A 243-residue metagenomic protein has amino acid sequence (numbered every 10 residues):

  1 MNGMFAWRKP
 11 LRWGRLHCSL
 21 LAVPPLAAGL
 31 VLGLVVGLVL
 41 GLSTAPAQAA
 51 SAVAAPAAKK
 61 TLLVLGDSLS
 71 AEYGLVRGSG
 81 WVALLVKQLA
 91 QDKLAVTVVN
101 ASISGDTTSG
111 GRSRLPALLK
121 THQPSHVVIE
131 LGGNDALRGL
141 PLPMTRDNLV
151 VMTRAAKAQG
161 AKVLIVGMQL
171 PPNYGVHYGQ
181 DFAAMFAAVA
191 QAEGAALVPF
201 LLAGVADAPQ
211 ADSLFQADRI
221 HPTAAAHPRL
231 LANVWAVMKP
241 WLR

Functional and structural regions predicted by a protein language model:
M1-L20: N-terminal secretory signal peptides that target proteins for export/translocation
R12, L26-A27, Q48, H126 (+1 more regions): Intrinsically disordered, low-complexity segments enriched in proline/serine/threonine
H17-A45: Bacterial N-terminal signal peptides
V36, A49-A54, R243: Terminal low-complexity/intrinsically disordered segments and their adjoining alpha-helical capping regions in soluble
A50-S104, R114-Q123: Serine-esterase "nucleophile elbow" of acetyl-processing enzymes
L94, R112-R243: Alpha-helical cap/lid subdomain in secreted, periplasmic, or secretory-pathway luminal O-acyl-processing enzymes
G105-S109: Acidic-and-aromatic substrate-binding clefts and catalytic sites of carbohydrate-active enzymes
